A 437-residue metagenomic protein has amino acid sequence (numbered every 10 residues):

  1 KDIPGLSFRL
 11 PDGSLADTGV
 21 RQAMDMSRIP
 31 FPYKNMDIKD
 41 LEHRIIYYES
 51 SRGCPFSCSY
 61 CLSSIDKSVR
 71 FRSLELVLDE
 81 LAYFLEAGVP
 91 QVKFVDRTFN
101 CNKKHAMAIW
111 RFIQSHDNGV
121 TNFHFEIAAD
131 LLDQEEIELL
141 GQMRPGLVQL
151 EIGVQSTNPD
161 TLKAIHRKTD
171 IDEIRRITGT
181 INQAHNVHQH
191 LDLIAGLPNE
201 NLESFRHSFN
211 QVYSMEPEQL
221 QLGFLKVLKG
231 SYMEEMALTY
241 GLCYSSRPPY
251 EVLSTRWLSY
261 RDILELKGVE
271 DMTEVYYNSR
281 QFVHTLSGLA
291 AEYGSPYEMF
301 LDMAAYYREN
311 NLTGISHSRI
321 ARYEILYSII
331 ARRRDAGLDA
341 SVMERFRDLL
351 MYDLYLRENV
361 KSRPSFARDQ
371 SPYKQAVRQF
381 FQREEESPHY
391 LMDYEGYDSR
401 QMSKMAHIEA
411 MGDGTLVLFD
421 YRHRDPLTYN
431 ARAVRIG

Functional and structural regions predicted by a protein language model:
K1-V20: Glycine-rich beta-alpha loop elements in corrinoid/cobalamin-binding modules across cobalamin-dependent enzymes
D2-I3, D25, E42-R44: A generic structural signal for well-ordered coil/turn residues at beta-strand boundaries that shape enzyme active-site
P11, R97, L225: Flexible loop residues that form catalytic and substrate-binding hotspots at small-molecule/glycan-binding clefts
G19-M36: A short, charged helix-loop
F31-Q183: Radical SAM [4Fe-4S] cluster-binding motif and immediate context
K103, S115-L131, E135-M299: A structural motif corresponding to the C-terminal lobe/cap of the Radical SAM core domain
D271-G437: Radical SAM enzyme core and accessory elements
